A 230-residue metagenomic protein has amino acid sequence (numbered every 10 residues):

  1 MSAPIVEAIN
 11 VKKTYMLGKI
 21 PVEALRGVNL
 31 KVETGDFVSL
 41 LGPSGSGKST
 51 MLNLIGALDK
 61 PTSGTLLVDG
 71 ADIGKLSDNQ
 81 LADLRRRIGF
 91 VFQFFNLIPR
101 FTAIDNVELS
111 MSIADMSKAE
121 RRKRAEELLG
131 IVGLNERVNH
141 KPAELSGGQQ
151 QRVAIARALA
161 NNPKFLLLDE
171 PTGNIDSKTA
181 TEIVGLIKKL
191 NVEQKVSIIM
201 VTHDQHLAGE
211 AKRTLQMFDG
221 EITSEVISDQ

Functional and structural regions predicted by a protein language model:
P4-F218: ABC family nucleotide-binding domain
D219-E225: Conserved switch/coupling elements of ABC/ABC-like ATPase nucleotide-binding domains
S228-Q230: ABC ATPase nucleotide-binding domains
